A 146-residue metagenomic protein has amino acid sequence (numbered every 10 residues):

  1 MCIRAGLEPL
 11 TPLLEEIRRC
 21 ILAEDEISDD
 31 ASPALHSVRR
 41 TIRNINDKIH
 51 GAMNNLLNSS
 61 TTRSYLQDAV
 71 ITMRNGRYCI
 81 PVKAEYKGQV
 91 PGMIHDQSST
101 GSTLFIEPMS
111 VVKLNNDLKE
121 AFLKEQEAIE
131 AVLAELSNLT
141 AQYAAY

Functional and structural regions predicted by a protein language model:
M1-P9: Long, charged all-alpha helical bundle/coiled-coil segments in cytosolic proteins
C2, L13-Y146: Alpha-helical coupling/stalk and coiled-coil linker elements that connect catalytic or binding modules and transmit
